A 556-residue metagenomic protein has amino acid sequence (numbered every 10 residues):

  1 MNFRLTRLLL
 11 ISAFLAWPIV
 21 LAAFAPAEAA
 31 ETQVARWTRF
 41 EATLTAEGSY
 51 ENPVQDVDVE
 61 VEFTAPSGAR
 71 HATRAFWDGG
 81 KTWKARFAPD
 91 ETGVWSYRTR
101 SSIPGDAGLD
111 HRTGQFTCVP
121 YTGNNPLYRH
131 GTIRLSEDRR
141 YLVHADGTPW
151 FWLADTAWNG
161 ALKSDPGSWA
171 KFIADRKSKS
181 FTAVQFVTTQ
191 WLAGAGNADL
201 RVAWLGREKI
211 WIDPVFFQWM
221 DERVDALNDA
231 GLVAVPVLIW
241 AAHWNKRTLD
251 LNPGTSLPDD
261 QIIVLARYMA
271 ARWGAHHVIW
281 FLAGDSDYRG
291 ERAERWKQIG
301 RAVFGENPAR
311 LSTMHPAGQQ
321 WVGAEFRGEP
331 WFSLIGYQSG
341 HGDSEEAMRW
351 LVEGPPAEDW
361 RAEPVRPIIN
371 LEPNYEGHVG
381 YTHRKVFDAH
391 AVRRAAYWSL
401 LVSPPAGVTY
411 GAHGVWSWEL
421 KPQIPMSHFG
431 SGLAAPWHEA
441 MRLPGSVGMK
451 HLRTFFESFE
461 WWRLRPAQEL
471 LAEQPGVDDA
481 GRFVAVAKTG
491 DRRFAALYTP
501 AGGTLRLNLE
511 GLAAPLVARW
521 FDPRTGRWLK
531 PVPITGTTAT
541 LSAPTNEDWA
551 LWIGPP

Functional and structural regions predicted by a protein language model:
L9-A22: Bacterial N-terminal signal peptides
A22-A29: Boundary at the C-terminal end of the N-terminal hydrophobic targeting segment
A30-S67, T73-R74, Q115-T122, R129-G131 (+2 more regions): Non-catalytic, glycine-rich low-complexity segments
E31-T32, S49, P367, Y375-V379 (+2 more regions): Aromatic- and carboxylate-lined catalytic core of secreted/periplasmic carbohydrate-active enzymes
R74-E137: Extended acidic/polar, glycine-enriched regions that form or flank non-catalytic beta-rich accessory modules
K84-F87, L507, T538-A543: Exposed aromatic-hydrophobic patches
Y121, P126-L127, T132-E346: Active-site mouth of glycoside hydrolases
V278, G284-L433: Extracellular glycoside hydrolase catalytic/binding regions
